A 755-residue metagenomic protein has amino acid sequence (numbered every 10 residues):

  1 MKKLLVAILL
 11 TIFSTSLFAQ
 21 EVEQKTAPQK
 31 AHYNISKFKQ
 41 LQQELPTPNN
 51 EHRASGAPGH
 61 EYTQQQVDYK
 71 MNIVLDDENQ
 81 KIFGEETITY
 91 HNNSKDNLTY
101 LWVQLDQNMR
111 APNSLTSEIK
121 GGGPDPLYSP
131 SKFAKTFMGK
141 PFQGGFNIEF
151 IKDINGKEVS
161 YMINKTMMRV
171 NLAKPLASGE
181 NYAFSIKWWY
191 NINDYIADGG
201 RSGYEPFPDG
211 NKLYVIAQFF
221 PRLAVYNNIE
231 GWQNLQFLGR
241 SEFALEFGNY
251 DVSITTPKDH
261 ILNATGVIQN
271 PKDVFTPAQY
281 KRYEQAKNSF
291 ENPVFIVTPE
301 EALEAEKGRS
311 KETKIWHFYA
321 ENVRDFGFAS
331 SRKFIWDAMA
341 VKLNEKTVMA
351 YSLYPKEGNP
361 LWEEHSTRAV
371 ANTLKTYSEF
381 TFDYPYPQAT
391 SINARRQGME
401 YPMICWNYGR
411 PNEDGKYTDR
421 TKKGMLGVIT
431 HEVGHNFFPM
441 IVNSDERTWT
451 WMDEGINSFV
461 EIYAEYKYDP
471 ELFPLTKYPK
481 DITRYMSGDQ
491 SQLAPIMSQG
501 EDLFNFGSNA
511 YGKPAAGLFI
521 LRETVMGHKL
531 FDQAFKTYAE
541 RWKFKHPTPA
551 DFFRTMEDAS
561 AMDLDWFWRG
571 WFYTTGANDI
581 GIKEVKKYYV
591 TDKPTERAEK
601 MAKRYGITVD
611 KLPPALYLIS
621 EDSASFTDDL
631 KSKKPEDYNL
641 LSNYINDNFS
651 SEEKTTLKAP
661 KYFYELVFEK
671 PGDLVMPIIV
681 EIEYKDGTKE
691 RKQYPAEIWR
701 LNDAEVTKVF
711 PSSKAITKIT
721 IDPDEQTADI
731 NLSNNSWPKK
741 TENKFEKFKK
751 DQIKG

Functional and structural regions predicted by a protein language model:
A19, Y33-H52, F318, A350-N646: Hydrophobic alpha-helical and helix-loop surface patches within well-folded domains that function as non-catalytic
E21-H32, K81, H91, N97-L98 (+5 more regions): A surface-exposed beta-strand-loop module
K25-Q104: Early extracytoplasmic/domain-onset interaction patches
E86-I88, L105-Q107, E180-D194, Y250-K258 (+2 more regions): Short, hydrophobic/aromatic-enriched beta-strand segments in well-ordered soluble domains
W102-G156, D259-H260, E683-Q693, P711 (+1 more regions): Solvent-exposed beta-hairpin/edge-strand motifs
N113-Y128, W189-Y250, P271, E725-G755: Glycine/proline-rich low-complexity spacer/linker segments in large multi-domain proteins
P221-W232, L238-T430, F459: Hydrophobic helix-coil surface modules that form long, contiguous segments used for peptide/substrate interaction
N263-A264, L564-D565, I580-S712, T717-D722: Beta-strand-rich binding/interaction modules
